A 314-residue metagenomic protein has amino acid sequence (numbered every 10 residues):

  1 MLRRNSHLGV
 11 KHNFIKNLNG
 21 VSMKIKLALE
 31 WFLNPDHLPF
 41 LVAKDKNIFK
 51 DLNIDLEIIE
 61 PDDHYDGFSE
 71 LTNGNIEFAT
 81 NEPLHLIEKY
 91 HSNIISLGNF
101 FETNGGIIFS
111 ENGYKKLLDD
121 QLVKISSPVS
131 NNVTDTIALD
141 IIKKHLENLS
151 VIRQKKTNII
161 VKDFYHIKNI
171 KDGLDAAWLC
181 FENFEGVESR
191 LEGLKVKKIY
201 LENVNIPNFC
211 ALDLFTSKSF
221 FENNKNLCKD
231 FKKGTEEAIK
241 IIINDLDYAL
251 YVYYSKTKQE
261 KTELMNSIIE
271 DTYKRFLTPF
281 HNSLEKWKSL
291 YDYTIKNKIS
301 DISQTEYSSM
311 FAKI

Functional and structural regions predicted by a protein language model:
R3-R4: Basic polycationic patches enriched in arginine
H12: Cationic, low-complexity basic patches in intrinsically disordered or flexible, solvent-exposed regions
K24-I159, D175-L179: Short, glycine-/small- and polar/acidic-enriched structural segments that line small-molecule recognition paths
P83, Y165-T257: Pocket-lining segment of extracytoplasmic ligand-binding domains
L149-N158, T257-E270, S300-Y307: Short, surface-exposed acidic
N224-K296: Secondary-structure end/capping motifs
Y291-I314: Conserved C-terminal helix/tail region of periplasmic/extracytoplasmic solute-binding proteins
